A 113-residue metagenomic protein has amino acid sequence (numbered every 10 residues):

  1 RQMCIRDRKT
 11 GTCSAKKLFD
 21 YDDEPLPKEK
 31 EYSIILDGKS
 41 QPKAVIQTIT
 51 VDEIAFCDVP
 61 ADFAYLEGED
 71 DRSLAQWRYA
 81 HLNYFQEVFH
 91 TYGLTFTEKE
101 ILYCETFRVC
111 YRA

Functional and structural regions predicted by a protein language model:
R1-C4: Short, small-residue-biased leader/transition segments that mark boundaries at the very start of proteins
S14-D23: Short alpha-helix capping/helix-loop boundary micro-motifs
E29-S33: Loop/turn positions that initiate beta-strands
K43-V51: Short beta-strand-centered aromatic/proline hotspots
I54-L66: Short, solvent-exposed secondary-structure boundary/capping segments
G68-A113: Contiguous surface segments at macromolecular interaction interfaces
